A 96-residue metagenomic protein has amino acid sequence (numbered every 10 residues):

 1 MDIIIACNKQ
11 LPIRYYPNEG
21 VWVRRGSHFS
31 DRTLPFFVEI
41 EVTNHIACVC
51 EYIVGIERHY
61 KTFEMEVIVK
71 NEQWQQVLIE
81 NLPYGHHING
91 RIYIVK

Functional and structural regions predicted by a protein language model:
M1-G20: Short, extreme N-terminal segment that most often corresponds to the first beta-strand
R24-K96: Charged interaction segments
